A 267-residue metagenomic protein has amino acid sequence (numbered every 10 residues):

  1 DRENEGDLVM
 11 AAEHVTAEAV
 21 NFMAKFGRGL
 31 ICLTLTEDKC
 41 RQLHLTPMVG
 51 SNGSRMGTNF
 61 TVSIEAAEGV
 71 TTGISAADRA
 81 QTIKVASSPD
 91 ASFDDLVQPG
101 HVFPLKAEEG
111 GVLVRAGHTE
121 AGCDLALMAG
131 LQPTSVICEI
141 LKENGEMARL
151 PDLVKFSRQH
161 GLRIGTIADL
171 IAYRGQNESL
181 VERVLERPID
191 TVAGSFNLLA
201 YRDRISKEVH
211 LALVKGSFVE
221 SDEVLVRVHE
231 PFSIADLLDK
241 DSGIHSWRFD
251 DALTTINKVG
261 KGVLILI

Functional and structural regions predicted by a protein language model:
D1-I267: Catalytic domains of riboflavin
